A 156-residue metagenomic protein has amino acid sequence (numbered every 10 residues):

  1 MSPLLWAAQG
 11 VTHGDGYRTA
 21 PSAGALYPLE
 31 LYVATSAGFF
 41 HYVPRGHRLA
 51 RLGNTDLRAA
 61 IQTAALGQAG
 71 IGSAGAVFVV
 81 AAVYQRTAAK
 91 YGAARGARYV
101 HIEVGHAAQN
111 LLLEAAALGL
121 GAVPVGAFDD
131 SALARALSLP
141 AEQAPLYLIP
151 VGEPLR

Functional and structural regions predicted by a protein language model:
M1-A74: N-terminal amphipathic, basic helical "cap/leader" segment at the start of enzyme domains
L4, L31, A76-T87, A93-R135: Small-aliphatic-rich amphipathic alpha-helix that forms the alpha element of a beta-alpha
Q9-G10, L113, A117, P154: Charged/polar positions on well-ordered alpha helices
A23, A122-V125, A141: Short, surface-exposed helix-loop/turn micro-motifs enriched in polar/charged residues
P28, G75-V77, L146-L148: A residue-level signal for beta-strand positions that form part of recognition/binding surfaces within mature
A37, V83-Y84, E153-L155: Short loop segments at secondary-structure junctions
Y42, A88-A89: Short helix/loop capping segments that flank catalytic or ligand/cofactor-binding pockets
S138-R156: A glycine-rich helix N-cap at a beta->alpha junction
